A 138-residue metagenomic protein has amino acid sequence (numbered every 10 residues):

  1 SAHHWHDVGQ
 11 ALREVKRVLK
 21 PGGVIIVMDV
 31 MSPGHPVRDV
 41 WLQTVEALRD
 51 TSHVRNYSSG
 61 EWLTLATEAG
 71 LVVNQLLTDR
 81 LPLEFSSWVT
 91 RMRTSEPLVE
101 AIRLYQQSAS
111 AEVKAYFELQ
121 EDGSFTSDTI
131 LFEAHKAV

Functional and structural regions predicted by a protein language model:
S1, V30-M31, D79: Histidine- and/or cysteine-centered catalytic micro-motif in compact active-site loops
S1-V8: A short SAM/SAH-binding and catalytic strip from SAM-dependent methyltransferases
W5, N56, F125-S127: A short, basic/aromatic alpha-helical/loop segment that forms part of the nucleotidyl-sugar donor-binding site
G9-V24: A short glycine-rich, Lys/Arg-flanked "PGG" loop and its adjoining helix->strand segment in the class I
Q10-R13, V40-Q43, T90: Short, glycine/charged-enriched secondary-structure capping and boundary segments
V24-L48: Conserved class I S-adenosyl-L-methionine
E46-E61: Acceptor-substrate binding/catalytic loop of class I
G60-L63, T67-V138: Conserved Class I S-adenosyl-L-methionine
